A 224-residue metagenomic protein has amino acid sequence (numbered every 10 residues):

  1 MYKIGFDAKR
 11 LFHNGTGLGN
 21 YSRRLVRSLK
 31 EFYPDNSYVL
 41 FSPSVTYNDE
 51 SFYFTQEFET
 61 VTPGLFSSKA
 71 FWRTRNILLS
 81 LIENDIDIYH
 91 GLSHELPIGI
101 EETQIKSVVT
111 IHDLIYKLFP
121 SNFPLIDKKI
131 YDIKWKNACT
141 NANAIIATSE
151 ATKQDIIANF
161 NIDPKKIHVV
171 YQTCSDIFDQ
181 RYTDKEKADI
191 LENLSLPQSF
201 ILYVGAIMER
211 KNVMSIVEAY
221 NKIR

Functional and structural regions predicted by a protein language model:
M1-R224: Carbohydrate transferase catalytic cores enriched for Leloir-type hexosyltransferases
